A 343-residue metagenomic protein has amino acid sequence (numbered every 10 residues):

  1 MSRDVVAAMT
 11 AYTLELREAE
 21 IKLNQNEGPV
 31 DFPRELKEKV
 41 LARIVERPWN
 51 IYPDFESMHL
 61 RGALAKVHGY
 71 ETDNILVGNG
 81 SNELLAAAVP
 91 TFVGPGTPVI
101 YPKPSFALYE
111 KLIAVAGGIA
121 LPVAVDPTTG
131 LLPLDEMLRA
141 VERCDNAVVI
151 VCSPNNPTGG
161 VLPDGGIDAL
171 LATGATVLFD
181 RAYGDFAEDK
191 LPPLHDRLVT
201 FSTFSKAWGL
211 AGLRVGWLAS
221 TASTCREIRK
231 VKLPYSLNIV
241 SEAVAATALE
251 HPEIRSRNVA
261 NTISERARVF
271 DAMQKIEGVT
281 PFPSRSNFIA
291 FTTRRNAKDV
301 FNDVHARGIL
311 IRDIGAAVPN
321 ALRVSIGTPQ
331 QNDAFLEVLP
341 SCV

Functional and structural regions predicted by a protein language model:
M1-I51, D145: N-terminal "arm"/small-domain region of PLP-dependent enzymes with the aminotransferase-like
P33, V199-K275, T280-F282: PLP-dependent aminotransferase class I/II
A65-A87, P102: Short loop-beta-helix segment that forms the pyridoxal 5′-phosphate
E71-I75, G96-P98, R181, D196-R197 (+1 more regions): Short acidic capping loops at alpha-helix termini that bridge into adjacent secondary structure
T91-A147: PLP-dependent aminotransferase-like
L121, P127-R181, D185, P192: Active-site phosphate-binding strand-loop segment of PLP-dependent enzymes
T262-I263, M273-R307: Conserved PLP-binding catalytic core of the aspartate aminotransferase-like
D303-L310, G315-V343: PLP-dependent enzyme catalytic core of the Aspartate aminotransferase-like
